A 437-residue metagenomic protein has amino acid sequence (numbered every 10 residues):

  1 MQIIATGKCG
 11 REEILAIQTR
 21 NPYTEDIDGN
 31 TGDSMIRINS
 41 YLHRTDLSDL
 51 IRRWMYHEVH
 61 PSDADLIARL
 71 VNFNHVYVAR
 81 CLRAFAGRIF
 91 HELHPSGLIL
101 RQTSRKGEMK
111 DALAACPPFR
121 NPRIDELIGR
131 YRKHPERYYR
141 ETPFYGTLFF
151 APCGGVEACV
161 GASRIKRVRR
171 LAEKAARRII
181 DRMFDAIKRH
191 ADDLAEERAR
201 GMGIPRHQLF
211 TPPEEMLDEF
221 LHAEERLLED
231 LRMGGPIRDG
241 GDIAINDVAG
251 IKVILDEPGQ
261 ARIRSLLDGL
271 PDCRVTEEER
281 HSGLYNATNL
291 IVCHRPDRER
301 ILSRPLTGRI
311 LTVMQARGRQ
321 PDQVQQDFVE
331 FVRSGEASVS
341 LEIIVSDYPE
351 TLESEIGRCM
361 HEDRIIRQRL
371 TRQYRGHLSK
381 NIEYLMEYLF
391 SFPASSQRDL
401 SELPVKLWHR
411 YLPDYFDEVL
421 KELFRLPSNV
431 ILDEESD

Functional and structural regions predicted by a protein language model:
I4-A5, I27: Compositionally biased low-complexity segments, especially N-terminal hydrophobic helices that form the hydrophobic
I14, Y23-E25, T31: Short, positively charged and aromatic/hydrophobic N-terminal segments
N21, N30, G308-I310: Charge-dense, intrinsically disordered terminal/linker segments
D28-A244, R358-D437: Charge-rich, low-complexity segments
G240-F392: Long beta-strand-rich cores associated with HINT superfamily self-processing modules
